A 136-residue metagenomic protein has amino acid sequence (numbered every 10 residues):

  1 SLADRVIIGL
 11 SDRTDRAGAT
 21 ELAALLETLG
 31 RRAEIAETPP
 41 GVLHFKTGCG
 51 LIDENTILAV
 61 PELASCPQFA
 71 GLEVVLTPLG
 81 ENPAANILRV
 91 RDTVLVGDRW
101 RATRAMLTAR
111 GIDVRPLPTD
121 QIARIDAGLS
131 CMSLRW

Functional and structural regions predicted by a protein language model:
S1-W136: Histidine/cysteine-enriched polar flanking segments
